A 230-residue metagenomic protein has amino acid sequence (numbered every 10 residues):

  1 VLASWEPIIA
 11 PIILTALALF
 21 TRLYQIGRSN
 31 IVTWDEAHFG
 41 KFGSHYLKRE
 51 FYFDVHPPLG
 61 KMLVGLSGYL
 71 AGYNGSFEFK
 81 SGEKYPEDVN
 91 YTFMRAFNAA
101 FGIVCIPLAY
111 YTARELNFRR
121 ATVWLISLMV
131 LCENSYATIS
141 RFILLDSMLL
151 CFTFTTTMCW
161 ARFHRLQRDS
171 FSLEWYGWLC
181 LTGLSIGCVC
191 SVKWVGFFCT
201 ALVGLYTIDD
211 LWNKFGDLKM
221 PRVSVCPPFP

Functional and structural regions predicted by a protein language model:
V1-T21, V104, L108-Y110, R114-E115 (+2 more regions): Start-transfer (signal-anchor) and selected internal transmembrane alpha helices of multi-pass inner/ER membrane
A3-T33, R49, C132, C188-V189 (+1 more regions): Transmembrane signal-anchor helices characteristic of membrane glycosylation enzymes that use polyprenol
A18, V123-L131, T138, M158 (+2 more regions): Short helix- or helix-capping micro-motifs that position conserved polar/aromatic residues at function-defining sites
R28-K41, F51-L66, N74-S76, V89-T92: Extracytoplasmic catalytic/substrate-binding loops of multi-pass membrane glycan-assembly enzymes
T33-W34, S135-L149: Short acidic/glycine- and proline-prone juxtamembrane loop motifs at membrane-interface regions of multi-pass membrane
T92, A96-N117, T155, C159: Transmembrane-helix motifs of polytopic, lipid-linked glycan transferases
R114-N117, T156-G177, N213: Membrane-interface transmembrane helices that cradle and orient dolichyl/undecaprenyl
C159-R168, I186, C199-P230: Perimembrane helix-loop-helix junctions
